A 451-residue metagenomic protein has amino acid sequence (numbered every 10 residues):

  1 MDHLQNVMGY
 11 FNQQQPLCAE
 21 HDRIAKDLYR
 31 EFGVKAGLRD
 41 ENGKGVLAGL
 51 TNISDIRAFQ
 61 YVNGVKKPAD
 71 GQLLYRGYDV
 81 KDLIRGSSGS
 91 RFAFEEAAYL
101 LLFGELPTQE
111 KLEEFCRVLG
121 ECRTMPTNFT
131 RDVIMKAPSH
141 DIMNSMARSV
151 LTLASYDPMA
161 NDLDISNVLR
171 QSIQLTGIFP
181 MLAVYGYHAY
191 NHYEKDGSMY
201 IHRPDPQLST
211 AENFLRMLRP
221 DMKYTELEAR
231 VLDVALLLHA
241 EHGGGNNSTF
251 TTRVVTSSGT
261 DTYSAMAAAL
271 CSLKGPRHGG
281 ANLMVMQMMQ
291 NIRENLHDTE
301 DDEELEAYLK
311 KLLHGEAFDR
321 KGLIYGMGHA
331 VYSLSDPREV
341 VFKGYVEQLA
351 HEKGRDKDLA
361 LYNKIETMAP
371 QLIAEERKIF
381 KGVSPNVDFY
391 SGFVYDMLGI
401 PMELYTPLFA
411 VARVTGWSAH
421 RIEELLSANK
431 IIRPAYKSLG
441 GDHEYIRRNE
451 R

Functional and structural regions predicted by a protein language model:
M1-R451: Non-transmembrane, aqueous-exposed alpha-helical and coiled segments at domain scale
